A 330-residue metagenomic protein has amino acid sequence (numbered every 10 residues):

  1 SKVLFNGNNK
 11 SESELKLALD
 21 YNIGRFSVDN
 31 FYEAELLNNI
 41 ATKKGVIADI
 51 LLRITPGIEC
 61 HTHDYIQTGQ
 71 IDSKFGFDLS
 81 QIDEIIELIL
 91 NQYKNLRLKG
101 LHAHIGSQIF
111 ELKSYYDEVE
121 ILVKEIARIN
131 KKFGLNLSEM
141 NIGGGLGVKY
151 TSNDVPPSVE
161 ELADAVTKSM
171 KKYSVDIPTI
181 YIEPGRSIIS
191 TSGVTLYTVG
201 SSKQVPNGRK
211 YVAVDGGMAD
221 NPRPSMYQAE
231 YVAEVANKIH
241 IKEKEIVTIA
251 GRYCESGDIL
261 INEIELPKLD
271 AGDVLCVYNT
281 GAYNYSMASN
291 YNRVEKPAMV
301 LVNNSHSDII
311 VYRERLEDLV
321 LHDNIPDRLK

Functional and structural regions predicted by a protein language model:
S1-E139, V148: Active-site-proximal beta-alpha core segment in soluble small-molecule metabolic enzymes
I54-I58, I105-I109, G144-V148, R186-I188 (+3 more regions): Glycine-rich beta-alpha junction loops
I58-T62, S138-N153, Y181-G193, N221-P222 (+1 more regions): Flexible glycine/acidic-rich beta-alpha junction loops that bind and position SAM and/or redox cofactors in anaerobic
E111-D117, K149-L162, S190-S201, N262-E265: Short glycine/threonine-rich loop-to-helix capping motif typified by GTGT followed within a few residues by an Asp-Pro
K124, I129, L135-S138, P157-D164 (+2 more regions): Acidic/histidine-enriched ion/cofactor-binding microenvironments in catalytic or ligand-binding pockets
V155-A163, R293-K296, V300: C-terminal helical cap(s) of enzyme catalytic domains, especially alpha/beta-barrels
V175-K330: Charged (often Lys/Glu-rich) extended helix/loop segments that serve as interaction or gating elements
